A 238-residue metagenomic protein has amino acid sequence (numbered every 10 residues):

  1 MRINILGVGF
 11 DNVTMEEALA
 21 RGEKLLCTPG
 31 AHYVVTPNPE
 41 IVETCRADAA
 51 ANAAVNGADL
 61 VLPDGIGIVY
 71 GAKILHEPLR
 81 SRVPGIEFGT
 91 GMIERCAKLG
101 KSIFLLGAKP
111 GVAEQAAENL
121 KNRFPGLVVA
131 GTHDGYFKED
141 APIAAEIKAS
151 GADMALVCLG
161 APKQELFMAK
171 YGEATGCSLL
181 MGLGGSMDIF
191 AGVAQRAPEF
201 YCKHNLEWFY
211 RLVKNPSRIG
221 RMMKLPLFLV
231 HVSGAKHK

Functional and structural regions predicted by a protein language model:
M1-S81: N-terminal nucleotide/polyanion-binding subdomain common to many enzyme families
V34-T36, L62, F104, M154-C158 (+1 more regions): Structural motif
N38-I41, L159-Q164, S186: Short glycine-rich anion-binding loops that position phosphate/pyrophosphate groups of nucleotides and phosphorylated
A49-G57, E165-G185: A short, gly/pro- and small-residue-rich
V69-A72, C96, R196-K238: A transmembrane-helix-recognition feature enriched in membrane-embedded lipid enzymes and envelope glyco-/phospholipid
V69-E146, S150: Conserved beta-alpha
G135-K138, S178-K214: Short, flexible loop segments at boundaries between secondary-structure elements
I147, G151-L156, A161, C177: Proline-aspartate-enriched helix->loop->beta-strand connector
